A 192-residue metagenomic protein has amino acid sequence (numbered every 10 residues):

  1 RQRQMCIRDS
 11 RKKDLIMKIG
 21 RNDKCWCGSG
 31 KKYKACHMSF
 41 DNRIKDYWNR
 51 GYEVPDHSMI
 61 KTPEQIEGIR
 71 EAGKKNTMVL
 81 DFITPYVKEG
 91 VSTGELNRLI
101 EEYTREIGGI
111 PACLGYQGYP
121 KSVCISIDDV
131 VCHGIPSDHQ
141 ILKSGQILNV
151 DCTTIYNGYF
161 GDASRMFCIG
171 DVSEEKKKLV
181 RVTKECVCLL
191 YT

Functional and structural regions predicted by a protein language model:
R1-I7: Short, small-residue-biased leader/transition segments that mark boundaries at the very start of proteins
D9-K12: Short "domain-exit" segments at the C-terminal end of structured domains
D14-G20: Short, flexible, mixed-charge glycine/proline-rich loop motifs that serve as phosphate/nucleic-acid-contacting
G20-R21, S29-Y191: Active-site neighborhoods and metal-handling regions in enzymes and metal-associated proteins
C25: Short cysteine-rich clusters marking metal-coordination/redox-active sites
